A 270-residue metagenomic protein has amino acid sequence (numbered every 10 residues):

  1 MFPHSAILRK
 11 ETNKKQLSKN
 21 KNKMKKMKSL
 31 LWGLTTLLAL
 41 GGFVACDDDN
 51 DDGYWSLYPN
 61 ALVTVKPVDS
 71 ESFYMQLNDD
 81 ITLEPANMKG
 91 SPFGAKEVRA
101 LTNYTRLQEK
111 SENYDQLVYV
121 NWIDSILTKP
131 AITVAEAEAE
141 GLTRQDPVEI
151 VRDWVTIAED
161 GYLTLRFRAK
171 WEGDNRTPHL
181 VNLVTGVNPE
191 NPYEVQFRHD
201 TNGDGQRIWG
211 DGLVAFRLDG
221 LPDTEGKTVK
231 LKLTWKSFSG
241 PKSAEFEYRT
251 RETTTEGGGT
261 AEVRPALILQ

Functional and structural regions predicted by a protein language model:
F2-K23, S56-Q270: First exposed extracellular module after export/assembly in secreted or surface-exposed proteins
K23-G33: Bacterial N-terminal signal peptides that target proteins for export
W32-T36, L40: Hydrophobic helical h-region of N-terminal Sec-dependent signal peptides in bacterial secretory/periplasmic proteins
G41-A45: C-terminal motif of bacterial Sec signal peptides marking the signal peptidase cleavage site
D47-N50: Bacterial signal peptide processing site
G53: Cys/His-rich zinc-coordinating "finger/knuckle" motifs
